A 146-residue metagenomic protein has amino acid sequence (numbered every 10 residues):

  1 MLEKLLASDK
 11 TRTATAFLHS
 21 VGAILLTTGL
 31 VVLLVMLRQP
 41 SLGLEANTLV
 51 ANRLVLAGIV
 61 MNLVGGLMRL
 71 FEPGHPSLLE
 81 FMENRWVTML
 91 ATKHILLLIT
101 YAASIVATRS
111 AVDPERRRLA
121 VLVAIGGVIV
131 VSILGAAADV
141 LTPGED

Functional and structural regions predicted by a protein language model:
M1-D146: Polytopic transmembrane helical bundles with strong interfacial aromatic enrichment
